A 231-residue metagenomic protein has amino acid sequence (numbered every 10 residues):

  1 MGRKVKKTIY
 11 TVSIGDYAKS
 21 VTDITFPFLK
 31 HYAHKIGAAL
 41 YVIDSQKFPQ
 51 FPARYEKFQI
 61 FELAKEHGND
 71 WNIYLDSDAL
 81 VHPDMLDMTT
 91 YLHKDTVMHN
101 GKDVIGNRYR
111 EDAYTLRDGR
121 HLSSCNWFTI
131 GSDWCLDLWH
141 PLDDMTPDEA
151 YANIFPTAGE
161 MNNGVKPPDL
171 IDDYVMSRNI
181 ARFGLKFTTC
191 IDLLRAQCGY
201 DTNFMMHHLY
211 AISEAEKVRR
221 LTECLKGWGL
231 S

Functional and structural regions predicted by a protein language model:
M1-D70, H207-S231: N-terminal anchoring/stem segment of glycosyltransferases
R3, Y91-L92, G119-L122, C198-Y200: Extracellular/periplasmic catalytic domains that process cell-envelope and extracellular macromolecules
V5, K57, L75, L122-C125 (+2 more regions): Residues that flank catalytic or metal-binding motifs in active/ligand-binding sites
V12, I43-S45, G101, C190-L193: Conserved beta-strand termini and adjacent loop/short-helix elements that scaffold enzyme active sites in alpha/beta
N69-L80: Short beta-strand-to-loop acidic/aromatic patch adjacent to the donor-nucleotide binding site
V81-G119: Conserved donor-nucleotide/metal-binding helix-loop-beta segment in metal-dependent transferases, i.e., the alpha-helix
T115-T129: A recurrent flexible, glycine/aromatic-enriched loop bordering the glycosyltransferase active site that acts as
N126-W228: Catalytic core and acceptor-binding pocket of nucleotide-sugar-dependent glycosyltransferases
